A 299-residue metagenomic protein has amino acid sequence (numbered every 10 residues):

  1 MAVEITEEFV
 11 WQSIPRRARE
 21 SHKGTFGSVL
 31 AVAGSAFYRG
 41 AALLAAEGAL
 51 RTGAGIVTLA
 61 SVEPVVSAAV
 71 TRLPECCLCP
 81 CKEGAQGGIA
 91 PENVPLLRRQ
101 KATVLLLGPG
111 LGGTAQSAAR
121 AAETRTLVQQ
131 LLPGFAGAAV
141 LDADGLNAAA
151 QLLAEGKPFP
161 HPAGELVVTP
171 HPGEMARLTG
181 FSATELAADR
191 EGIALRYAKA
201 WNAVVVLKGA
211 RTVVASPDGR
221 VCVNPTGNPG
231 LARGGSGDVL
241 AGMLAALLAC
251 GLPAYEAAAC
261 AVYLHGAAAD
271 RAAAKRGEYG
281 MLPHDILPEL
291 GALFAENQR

Functional and structural regions predicted by a protein language model:
M1-E7, A60-T226, A295: Glycine-rich phosphate/dinucleotide-binding loop and adjoining beta-alpha-beta core of small-molecule
M1-K23: Positively charged, low-complexity intrinsically disordered leader regions
R17, V221-G235: Short pre-catalytic strand/loop immediately N-terminal to key active-site residues, enriched for Gly-Thr
H22-C77, E83-Q86: Substrate-binding N-lobe of the ribokinase-like
F37-T52, T58, G145-Q151, R233 (+1 more regions): Short glycine/serine/threonine-rich phosphate/pyrophosphate-binding segments that cradle anionic phosphate groups
L43, E47-G48, Q129, L195 (+1 more regions): Alpha-helical segments flanking ligand/cofactor-binding loops in enzyme cores
A176-R177, R233-L264: Short, small-residue alpha-helix embedded
A267-R299: Charged C-terminal helix
